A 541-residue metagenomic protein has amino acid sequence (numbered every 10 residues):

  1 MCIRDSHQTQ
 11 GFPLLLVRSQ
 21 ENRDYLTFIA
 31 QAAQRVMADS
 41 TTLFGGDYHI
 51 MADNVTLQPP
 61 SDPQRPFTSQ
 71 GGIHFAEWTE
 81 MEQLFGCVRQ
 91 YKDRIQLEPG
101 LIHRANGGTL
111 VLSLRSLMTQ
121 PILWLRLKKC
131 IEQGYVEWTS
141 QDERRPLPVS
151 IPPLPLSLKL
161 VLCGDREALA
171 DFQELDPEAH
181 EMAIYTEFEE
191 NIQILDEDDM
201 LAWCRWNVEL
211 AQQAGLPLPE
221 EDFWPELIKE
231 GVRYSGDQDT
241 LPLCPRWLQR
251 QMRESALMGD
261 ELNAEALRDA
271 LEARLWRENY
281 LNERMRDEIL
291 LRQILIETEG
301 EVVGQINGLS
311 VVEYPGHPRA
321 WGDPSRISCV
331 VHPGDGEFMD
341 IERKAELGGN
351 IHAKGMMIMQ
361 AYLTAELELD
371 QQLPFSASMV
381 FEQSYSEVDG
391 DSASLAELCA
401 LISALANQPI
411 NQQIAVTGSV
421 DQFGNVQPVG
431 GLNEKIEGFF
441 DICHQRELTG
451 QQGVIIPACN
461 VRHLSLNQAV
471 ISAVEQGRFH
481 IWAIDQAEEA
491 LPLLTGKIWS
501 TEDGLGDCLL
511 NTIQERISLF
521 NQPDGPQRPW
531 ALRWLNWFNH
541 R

Functional and structural regions predicted by a protein language model:
R4-E174, Y185-D196, R205-E265, A270-S325 (+1 more regions): Conserved ASCE/P-loop NTPase catalytic core
D5-S6, P99, V111-P121, L125-L127 (+5 more regions): Peripheral, non-AAA+ core regions of ATP-driven protein-machinery
N54-R65, L201-W203, L491-E502: Short, surface-exposed amphipathic charged segments that create phosphate/polyanion-binding patches used for binding
L101-A105, D176-E178, R319-A320, L367-Q372 (+1 more regions): Short glycine/proline-enriched loop/turn "hinge" motifs that connect secondary-structure elements and lie
L156, E181-M182, E475-F479: A short helix-to-beta-strand connector/capping loop
A168-M182, N467-S472: Short regulatory helix/loop adjacent to the ATP-binding pocket of P-loop NTPases
P177-H180, M200-C204, W224, S328-D340 (+1 more regions): Flexible hinge/switch segments at interdomain interfaces of large molecular machines
